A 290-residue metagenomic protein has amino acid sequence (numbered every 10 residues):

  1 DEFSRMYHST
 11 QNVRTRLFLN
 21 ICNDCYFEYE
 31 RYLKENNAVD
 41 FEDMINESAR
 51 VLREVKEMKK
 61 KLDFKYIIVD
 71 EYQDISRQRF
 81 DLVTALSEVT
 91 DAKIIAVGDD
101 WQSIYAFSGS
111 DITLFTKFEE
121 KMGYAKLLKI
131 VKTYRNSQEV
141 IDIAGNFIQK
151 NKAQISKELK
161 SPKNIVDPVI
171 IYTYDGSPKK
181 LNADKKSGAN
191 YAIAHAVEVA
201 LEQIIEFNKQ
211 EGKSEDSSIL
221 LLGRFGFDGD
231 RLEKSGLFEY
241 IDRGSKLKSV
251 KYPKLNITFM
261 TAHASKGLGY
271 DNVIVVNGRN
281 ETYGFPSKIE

Functional and structural regions predicted by a protein language model:
D1-I68, R77-L82, A96, A106: Accessory N-terminal region flanking or inserted into the helicase ATPase core in nucleic-acid motor proteins
R31, A125-K132, A153-E202, F207-G223 (+1 more regions): Inter-lobe coupling/hinge region of RecA-like P-loop helicase motors
I67-I75, D100-W101, G278: Conserved Walker B
R77-I171, K180: Conserved RecA-like helicase ATPase core segment that couples NTP binding/hydrolysis to strand translocation
G212-S218, G229-D230, E239, K254-N256 (+1 more regions): Conserved helicase C-terminal RecA-like lobe
G226-K246: Conserved helicase motor "Helicase C" RecA-like lobe of SF1/SF2 P-loop NTPases
